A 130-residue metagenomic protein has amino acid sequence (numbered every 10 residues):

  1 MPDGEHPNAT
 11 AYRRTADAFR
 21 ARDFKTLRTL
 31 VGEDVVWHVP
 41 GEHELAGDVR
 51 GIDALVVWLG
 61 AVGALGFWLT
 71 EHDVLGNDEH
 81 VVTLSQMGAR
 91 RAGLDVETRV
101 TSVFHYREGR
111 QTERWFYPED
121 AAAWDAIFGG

Functional and structural regions predicted by a protein language model:
M1-G130: C-terminal and inter-domain tail/linker signature
